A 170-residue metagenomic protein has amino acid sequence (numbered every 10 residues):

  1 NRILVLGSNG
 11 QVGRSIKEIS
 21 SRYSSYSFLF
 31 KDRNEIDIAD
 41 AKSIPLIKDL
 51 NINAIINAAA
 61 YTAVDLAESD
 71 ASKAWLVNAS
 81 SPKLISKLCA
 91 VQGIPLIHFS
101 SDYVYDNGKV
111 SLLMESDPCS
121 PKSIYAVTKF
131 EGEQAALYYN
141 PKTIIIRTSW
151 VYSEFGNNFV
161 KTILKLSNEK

Functional and structural regions predicted by a protein language model:
N1-Y23: N-terminal Rossmann NAD(P)H-binding glycine-rich loop of SDR-like oxidoreductase domains
L6, K31, I55-A59, L96-S101 (+1 more regions): SDR active-site strand-loop-helix element
S27-L46: Adenosine-cofactor binding site in Rossmann-like domains, unifying the SAM/SAH pocket of S-adenosylmethionine-dependent
A39, S69, K73-L84, C119 (+2 more regions): Glycine-rich NAD(P)-binding loop of the Rossmann-fold in SDR/ketoreductase-type enzymes
A41-V77, L88: NAD(P)H-binding glycine-rich loop region in Rossmannoid oxidoreductase-like domains and their noncatalytic homologs
D65-S72, N107-S111, G156-N157: Conserved catalytic-core motifs of eukaryotic protein kinase domains, centered on the activation segment
K83-S120: Conserved Rossmann-fold NAD(P)-dependent oxidoreductase catalytic core, especially the SDR/UDP-sugar
Q134-K170: NAD(P)-dependent short-chain dehydrogenase/reductase
